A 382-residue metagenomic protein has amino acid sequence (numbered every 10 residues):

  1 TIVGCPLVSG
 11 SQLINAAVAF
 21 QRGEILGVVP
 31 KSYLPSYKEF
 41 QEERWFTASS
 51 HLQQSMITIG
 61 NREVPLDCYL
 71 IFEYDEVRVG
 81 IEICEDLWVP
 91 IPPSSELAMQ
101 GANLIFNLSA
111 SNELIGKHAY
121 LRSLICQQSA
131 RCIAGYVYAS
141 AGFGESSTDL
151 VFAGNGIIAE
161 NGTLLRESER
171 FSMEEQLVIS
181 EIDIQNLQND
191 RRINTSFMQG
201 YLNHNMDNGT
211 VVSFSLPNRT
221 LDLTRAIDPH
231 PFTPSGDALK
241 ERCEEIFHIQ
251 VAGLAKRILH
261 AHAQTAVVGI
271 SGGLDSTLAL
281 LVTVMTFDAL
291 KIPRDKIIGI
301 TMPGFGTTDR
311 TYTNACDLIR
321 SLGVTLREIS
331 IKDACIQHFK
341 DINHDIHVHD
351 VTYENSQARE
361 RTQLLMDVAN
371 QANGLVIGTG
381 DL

Functional and structural regions predicted by a protein language model:
T1-V267, M285-R294, L326: Enzyme catalytic cores with a strong preference for nitrogen-chemistry domains
G23, F106, G273, I319 (+1 more regions): Residue-level signal for inorganic ion chemistry
I91, H118-A119, L280, D309-Y312: Conserved strand-to-helix beginnings and helix N-cap segments that scaffold or border functional pockets
F106, N112, I133, M173 (+3 more regions): Nucleotide-activated chemistry modules centered on ATP-dependent adenylation/adenylyltransferase
S109, S140-A141, I270-G272, L278 (+5 more regions): Active-site proximal loops enriched in glycine and acidic residues that flank catalytic Cys/His/Asp and coordinate
G209-D228, I292, K296-D350, A358 (+1 more regions): A conserved beta-strand->alpha-helix junction
G236-H248, G304-F305, H349-A358: Short acidic-aromatic active-site loops that bind/stabilize oxyanions
H262-F287, P293-I300, S321: Conserved structured catalytic cores and adjacent interaction surfaces of nucleotide-binding/hydrolyzing enzymes
